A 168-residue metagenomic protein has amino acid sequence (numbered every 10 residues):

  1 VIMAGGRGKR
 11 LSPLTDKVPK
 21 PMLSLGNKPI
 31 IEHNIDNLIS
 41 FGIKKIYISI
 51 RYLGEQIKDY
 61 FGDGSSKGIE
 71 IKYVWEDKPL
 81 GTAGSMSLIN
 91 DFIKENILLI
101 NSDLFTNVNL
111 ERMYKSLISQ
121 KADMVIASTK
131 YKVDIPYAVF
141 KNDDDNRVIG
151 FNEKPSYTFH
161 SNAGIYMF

Functional and structural regions predicted by a protein language model:
V1-E55: N-terminal glycine-rich phosphate-binding loop and ensuing alpha1 helix
P13, K78, T129-Y131, P155-T158: Short Gly/Pro-enriched turn/cap motifs at secondary-structure boundaries
T15, G42, F61, N152-P155: Short, flexible helix/strand-to-coil boundary loops that buttress conserved ligand/catalytic motifs in alpha/beta
P21, E70-K72, R147: Conserved beta-strand segments of alpha/beta enzyme cores
K58-D143: Conserved beta-loop-beta/alpha segment of the NTase-like Rossmann-fold superfamily that binds/positions NTPs
P136, S161-N162: A generic structural signal for well-ordered coil/turn residues at beta-strand boundaries that shape enzyme active-site
N142-F159: Short, flexible, basic/aromatic active-site loop/helix in glycosyltransferases
G164-F168: Short glycine- and hydrophobic/aromatic-rich loop-to-beta-strand nucleating segment in the catalytic cores
